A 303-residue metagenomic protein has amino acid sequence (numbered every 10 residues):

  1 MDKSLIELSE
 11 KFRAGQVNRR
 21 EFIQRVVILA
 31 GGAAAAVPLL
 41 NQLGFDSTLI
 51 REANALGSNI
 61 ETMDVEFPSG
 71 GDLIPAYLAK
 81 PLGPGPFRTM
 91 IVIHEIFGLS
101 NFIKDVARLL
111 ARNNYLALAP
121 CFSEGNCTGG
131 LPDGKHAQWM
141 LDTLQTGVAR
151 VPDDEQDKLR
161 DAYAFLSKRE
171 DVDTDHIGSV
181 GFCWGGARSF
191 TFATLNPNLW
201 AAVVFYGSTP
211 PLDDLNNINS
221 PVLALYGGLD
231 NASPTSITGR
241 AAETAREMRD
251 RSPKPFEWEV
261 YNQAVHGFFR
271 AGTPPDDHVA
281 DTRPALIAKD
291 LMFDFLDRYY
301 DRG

Functional and structural regions predicted by a protein language model:
M1-E21: N-terminal secretory signal peptides
E10, R19-D46: N-terminal export signals
I50-G83: N-terminal cap/lid segment of alpha/beta-hydrolase-fold proteins
F87-E95: Short beta-strand element of the alpha/beta-hydrolase
Q138-E170: Alpha/beta-hydrolase active-site loop
R160-N219: Primarily recognizes the serine-hydrolase "nucleophile elbow" in alpha/beta-hydrolase and SGNH/GDSL folds
A224-Y226: Short beta-strand/loop motif that positions the catalytic acidic residue of the alpha/beta-hydrolase fold
S252-G303: C-terminal catalytic histidine-bearing segment of alpha/beta-hydrolase fold enzymes
